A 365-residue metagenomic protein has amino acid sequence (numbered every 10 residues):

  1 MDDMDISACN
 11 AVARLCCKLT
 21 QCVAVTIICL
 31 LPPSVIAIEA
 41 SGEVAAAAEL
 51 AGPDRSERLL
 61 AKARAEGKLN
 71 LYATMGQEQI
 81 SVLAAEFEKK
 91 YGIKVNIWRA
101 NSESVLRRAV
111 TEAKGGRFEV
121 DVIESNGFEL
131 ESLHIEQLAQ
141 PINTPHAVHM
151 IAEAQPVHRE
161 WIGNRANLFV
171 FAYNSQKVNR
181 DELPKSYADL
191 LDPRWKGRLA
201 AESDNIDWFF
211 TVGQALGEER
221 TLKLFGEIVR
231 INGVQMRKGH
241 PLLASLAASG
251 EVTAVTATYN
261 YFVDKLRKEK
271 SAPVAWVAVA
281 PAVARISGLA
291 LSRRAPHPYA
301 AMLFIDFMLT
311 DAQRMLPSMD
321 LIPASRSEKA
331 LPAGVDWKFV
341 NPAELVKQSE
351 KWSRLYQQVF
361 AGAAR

Functional and structural regions predicted by a protein language model:
P53-R64, K68-N70, T74-K94, S318: Short, polar/charged alpha-helical segment
N70-A84, N96-A113, R117-E251: Extracytoplasmic ligand-binding site segments that recognize negatively charged/polar headgroups
L83, R220, L224-E227, S287 (+2 more regions): Short amphipathic alpha-helical coupling segments at ligand-binding clamshell hinges and other catalytic/signaling
E129-S132, T253-P273: A ligand-binding cleft/hinge motif common to bilobed small-molecule-binding domains
A139-H146, E160-G163, R267-V283, S292-R294 (+1 more regions): Short beta-strand->loop
V170-K177, G213-A215, R285-A300, L316-M319: A bilobed periplasmic-binding-protein/Venus flytrap-type ligand-binding module shared by bacterial periplasmic
W195-D204, F307-E328: Periplasmic-binding protein-like
A330-R365: Extracellular/periplasmic bilobal clamshell ligand-binding domains
